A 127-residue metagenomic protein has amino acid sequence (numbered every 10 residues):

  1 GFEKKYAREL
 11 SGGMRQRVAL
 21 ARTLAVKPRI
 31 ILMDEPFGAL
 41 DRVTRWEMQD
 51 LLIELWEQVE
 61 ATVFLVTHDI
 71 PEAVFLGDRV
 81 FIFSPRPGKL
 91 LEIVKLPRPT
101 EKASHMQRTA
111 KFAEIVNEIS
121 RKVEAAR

Functional and structural regions predicted by a protein language model:
R8, V26: Conserved signature/switch motifs of ABC ATPase nucleotide-binding domains
S11-R17: ABC ATPase nucleotide-binding domain "signature motif"
I31-D34: Catalytic Walker B motif of ABC-type/P-loop ATPase nucleotide-binding domains
R45-V59: Helical segment within the ABC ATPase nucleotide-binding domain
E60-V66: Conserved H-loop
F75-I82: Conserved catalytic segment of ABC-fold P-loop ATPases
F83-I115: Conserved beta-strand-loop-alpha-helix hinge in the C-terminal portion of ABC ATPase nucleotide-binding domains
